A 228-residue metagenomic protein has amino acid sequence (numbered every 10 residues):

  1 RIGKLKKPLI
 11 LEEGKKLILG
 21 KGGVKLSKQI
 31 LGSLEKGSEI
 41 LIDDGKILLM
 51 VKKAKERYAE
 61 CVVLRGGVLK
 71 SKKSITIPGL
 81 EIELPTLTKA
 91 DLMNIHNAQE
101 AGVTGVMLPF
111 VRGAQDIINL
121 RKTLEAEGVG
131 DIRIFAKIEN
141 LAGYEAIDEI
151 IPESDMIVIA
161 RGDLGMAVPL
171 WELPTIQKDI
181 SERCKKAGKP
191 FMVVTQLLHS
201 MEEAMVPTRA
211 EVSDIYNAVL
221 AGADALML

Functional and structural regions predicted by a protein language model:
R1-L228: Non-catalytic helical/linker scaffolds that mediate oligomerization, partner binding, and domain coupling around large
